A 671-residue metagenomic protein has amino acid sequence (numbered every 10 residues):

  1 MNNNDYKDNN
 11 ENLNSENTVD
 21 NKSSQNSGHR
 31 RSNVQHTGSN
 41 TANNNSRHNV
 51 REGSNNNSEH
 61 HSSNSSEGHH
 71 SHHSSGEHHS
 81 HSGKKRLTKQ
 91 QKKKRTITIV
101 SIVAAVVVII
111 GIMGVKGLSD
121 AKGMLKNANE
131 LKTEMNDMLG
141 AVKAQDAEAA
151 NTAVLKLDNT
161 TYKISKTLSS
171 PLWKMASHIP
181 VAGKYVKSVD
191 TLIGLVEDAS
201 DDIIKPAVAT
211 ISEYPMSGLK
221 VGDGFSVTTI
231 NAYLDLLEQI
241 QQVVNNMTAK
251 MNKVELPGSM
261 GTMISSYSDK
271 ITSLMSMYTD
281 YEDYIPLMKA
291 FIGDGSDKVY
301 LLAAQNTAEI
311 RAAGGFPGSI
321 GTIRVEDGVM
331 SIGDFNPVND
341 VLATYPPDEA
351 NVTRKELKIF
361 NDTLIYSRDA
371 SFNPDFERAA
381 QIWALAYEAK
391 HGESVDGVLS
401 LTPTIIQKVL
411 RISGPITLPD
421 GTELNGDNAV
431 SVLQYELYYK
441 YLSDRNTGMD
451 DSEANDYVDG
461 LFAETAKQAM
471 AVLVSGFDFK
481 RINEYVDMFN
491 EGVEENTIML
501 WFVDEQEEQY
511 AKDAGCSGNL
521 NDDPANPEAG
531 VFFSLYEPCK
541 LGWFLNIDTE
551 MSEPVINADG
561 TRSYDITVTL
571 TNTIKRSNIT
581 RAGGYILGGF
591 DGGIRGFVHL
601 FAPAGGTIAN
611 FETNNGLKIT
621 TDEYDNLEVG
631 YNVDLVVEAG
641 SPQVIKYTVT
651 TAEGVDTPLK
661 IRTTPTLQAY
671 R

Functional and structural regions predicted by a protein language model:
M1-K85: N-terminal targeting leaders characterized by basic, low-complexity, disordered sequences that direct proteins
H81-Q90, L302: N-terminal targeting leaders only when they are immediately followed by extended low-complexity/repeat-rich tracts
T88-V106: N-terminal Sec-pathway targeting helices
K94-I97, I112-Y670: Non-catalytic, solvent-exposed segments at the cell envelope interface
V106-I112: Short conserved active-site loop signatures built around small residues
